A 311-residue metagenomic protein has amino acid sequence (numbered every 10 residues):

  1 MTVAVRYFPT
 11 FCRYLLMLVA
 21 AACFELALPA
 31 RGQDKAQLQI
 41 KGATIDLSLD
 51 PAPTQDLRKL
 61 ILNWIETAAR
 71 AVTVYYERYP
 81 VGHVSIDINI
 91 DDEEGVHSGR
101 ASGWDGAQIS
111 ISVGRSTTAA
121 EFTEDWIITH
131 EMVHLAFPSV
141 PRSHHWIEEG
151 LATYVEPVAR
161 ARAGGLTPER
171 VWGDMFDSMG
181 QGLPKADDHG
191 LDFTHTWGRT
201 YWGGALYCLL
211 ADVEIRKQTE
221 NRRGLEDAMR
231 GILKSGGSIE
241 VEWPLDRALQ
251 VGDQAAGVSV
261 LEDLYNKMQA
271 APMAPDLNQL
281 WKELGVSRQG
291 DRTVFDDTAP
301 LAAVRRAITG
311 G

Functional and structural regions predicted by a protein language model:
M1-C12: N-terminal secretory signal peptides that target proteins for export/translocation
Y14-E25: Bacterial N-terminal signal peptides
C23-D34: Bacterial Sec-dependent signal peptides at the C-terminal "C-region" and cleavage site
G32-V140, H144: Juxtacatalytic substrate-recognition/specificity segment
D56, L60-T67, A71, T123 (+10 more regions): Extracytoplasmic/secreted proteins, especially bacterial periplasmic and envelope-associated proteins
R70-E77, V133, F137, P157-G164 (+6 more regions): Sec-exported extracytoplasmic/periplasmic mature domains
R142-D212, K217-T219, L225, M229-I239: Acidic/His/Gly-enriched intrinsically disordered linker/tail segments that often contain short helix/coil "MoRF-like"
S238-G311: Beta/coil-rich, acidic/histidine-enriched accessory regions frequently appended to metallopeptidases
